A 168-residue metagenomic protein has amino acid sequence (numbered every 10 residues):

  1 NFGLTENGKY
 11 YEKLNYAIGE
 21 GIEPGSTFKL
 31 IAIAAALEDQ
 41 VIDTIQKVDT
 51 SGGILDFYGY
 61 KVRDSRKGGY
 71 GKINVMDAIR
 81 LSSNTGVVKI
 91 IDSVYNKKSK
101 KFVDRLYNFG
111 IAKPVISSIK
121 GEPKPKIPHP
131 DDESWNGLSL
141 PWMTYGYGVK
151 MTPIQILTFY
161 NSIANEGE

Functional and structural regions predicted by a protein language model:
N1-G25, I31-E168: Beta-lactam-recognizing serine transpeptidase/beta-lactamase-like catalytic domain environment
